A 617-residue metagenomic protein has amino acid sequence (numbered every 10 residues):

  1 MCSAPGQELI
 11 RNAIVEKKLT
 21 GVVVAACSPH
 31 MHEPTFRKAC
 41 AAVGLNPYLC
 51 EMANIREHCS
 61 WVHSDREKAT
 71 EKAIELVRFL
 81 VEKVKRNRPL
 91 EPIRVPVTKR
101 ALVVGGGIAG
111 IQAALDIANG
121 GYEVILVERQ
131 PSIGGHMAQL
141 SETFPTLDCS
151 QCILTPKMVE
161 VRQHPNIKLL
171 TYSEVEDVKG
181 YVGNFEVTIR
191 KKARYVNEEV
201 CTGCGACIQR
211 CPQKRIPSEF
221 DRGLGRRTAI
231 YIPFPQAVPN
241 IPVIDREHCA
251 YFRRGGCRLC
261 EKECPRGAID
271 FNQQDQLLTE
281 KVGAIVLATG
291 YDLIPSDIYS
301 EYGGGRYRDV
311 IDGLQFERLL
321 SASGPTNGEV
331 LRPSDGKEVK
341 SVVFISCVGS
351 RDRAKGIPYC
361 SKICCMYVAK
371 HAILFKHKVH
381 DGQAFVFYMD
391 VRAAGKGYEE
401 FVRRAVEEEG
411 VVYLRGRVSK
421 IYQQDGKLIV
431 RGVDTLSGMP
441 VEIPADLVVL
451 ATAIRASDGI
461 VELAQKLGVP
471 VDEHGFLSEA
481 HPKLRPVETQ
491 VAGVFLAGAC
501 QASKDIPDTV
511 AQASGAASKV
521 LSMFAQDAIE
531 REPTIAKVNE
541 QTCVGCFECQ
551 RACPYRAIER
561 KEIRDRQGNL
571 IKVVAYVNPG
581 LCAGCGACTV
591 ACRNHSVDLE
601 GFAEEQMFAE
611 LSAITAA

Functional and structural regions predicted by a protein language model:
M1-A617: Residues forming the flavin
